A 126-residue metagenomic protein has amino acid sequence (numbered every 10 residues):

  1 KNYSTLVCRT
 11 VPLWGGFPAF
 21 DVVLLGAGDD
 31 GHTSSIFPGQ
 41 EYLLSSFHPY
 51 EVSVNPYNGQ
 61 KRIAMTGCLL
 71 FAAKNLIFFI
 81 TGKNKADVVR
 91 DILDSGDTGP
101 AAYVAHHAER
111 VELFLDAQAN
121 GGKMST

Functional and structural regions predicted by a protein language model:
K1-T126: Conserved phosphate- and dinucleotide-binding cores of soluble alpha/beta proteins, encompassing both enzyme active
